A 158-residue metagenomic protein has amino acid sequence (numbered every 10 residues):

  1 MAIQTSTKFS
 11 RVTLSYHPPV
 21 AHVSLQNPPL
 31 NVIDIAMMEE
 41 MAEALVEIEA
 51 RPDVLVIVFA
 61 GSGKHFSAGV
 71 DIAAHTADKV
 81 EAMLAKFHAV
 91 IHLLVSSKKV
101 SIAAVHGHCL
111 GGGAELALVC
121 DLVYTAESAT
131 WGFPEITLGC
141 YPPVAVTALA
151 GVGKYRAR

Functional and structural regions predicted by a protein language model:
M1-S62: Conserved CoA-thioester-binding segment of acyl-CoA-metabolizing enzymes
S6, V95-R158: Crotonase-fold acyl-CoA enzyme core
P18, G61-G63, V70, E127 (+1 more regions): Short, small-residue-rich loop/turn micro-motifs
V23, F59, D71, L116-L118: Hydrophobic/aromatic residues within transmembrane alpha-helices of multi-pass small-molecule transporters
Q26-P28, D78, H108, I136: Short strand-loop junctions, especially beta-strand C-caps/beta-turns that link beta-sheets to coils or alpha-helices
N31, A73-T76, G132: Nucleotide phosphate-binding site architecture
M38-E39, D53, G61-L93, C109: Glycine- (often His-adjacent) and acidic-residue-rich active-site loop that binds/positions the CoA thioester
